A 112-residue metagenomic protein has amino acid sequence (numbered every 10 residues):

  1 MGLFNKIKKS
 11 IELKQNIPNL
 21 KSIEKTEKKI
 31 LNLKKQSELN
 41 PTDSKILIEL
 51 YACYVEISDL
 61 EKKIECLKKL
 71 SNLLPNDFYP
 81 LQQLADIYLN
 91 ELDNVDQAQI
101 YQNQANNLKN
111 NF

Functional and structural regions predicted by a protein language model:
M1-K28: Long, contiguous interaction/recruitment modules in multidomain scaffold/adaptor proteins
I23-T26, L60, N94-V95: TPR-repeat structural position
K29, K63, Q97-A98: Single-residue signature of alpha-solenoid repeat helices
K35-L39, K68-N72, N103-N107: Conserved structural position within tetratricopeptide repeats
K45-E49, Y79-Q83, Q99-I100: Alpha-solenoid helical repeat scaffolds
I57, E91-L92: Structural motif corresponding to the intra-repeat A-B loop/turn of tetratricopeptide repeats
